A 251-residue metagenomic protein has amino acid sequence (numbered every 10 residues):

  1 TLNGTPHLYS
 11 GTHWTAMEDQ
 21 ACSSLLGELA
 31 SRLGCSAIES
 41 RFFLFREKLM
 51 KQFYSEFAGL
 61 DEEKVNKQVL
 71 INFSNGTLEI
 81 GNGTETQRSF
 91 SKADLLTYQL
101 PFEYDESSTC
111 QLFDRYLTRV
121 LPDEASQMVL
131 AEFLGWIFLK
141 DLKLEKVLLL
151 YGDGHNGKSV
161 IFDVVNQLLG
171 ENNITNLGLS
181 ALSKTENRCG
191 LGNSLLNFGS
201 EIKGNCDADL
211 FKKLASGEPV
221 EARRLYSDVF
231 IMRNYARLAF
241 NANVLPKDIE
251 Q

Functional and structural regions predicted by a protein language model:
T1-Q20, L70, T77-L195: P-loop NTPase catalytic core of nucleic-acid-dependent motor ATPases
T5-F42: Short, small/acidic-rich helices and loops at N termini and domain boundaries of DNA replication/processing enzymes
I38-L78: Extended, Lys/Arg-enriched charged tracts that mediate electrostatic binding to polyanionic substrates
Q68-V69, F73-N75, T84, N234-P246: Catalytic nucleotidyl-transfer cores of nucleotide-processing enzymes
L149-G152, F198-S200, A239-A242: Short beta-strand segments
T175-S183, L210-D228: Substrate-gripping "pore-loop 1 plus following alpha2 helix"
E186-N193, R223-N241: AAA+/SF3 P-loop NTPase mechanochemical coupling elements
S194-G217, F230, D248-Q251: Conserved AAA+/SF3 P-loop NTPase catalytic/coupling segment centered on the Walker-B
